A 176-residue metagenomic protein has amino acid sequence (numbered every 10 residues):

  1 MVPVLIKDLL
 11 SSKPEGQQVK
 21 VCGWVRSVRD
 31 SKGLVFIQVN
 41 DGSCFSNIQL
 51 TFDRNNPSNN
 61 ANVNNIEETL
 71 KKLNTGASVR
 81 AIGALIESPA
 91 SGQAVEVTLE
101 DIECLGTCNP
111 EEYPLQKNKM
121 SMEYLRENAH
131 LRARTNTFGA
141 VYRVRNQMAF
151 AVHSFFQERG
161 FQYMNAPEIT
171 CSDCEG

Functional and structural regions predicted by a protein language model:
M1-G176: Class II aminoacyl-tRNA synthetase catalytic cores and aaRS-like
